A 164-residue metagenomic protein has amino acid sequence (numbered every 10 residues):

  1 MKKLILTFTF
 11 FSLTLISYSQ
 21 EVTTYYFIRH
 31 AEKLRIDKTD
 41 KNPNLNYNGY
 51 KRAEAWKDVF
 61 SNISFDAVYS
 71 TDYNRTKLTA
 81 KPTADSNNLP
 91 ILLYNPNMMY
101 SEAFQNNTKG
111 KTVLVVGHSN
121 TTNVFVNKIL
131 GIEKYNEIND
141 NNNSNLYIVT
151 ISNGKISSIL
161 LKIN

Functional and structural regions predicted by a protein language model:
M1-V22: Bacterial Sec-dependent N-terminal signal peptides
F8-F11, T108, I129-I132: Alpha-helix boundary/capping residues
V22-N106, T122-F125, I132-S152, I156-I163: Active-site-proximal alpha-helix that buttresses catalytic centers in soluble enzyme cores
T24-Y25, T108-G117: Generic beta-sheet signal
